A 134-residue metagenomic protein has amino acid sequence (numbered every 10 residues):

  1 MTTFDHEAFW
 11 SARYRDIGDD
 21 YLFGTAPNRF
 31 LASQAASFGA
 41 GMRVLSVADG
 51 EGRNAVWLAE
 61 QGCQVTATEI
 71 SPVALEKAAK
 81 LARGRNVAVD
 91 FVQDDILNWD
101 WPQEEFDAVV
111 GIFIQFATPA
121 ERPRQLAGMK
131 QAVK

Functional and structural regions predicted by a protein language model:
M1-G39: Conserved class I S-adenosyl-L-methionine
F38, V133-K134: A generic alpha-to-beta junction signature in SAM-dependent methyltransferases
R43-V47, E51-N98: Class I SAM-dependent methyltransferase SAM/SAH-binding core
L97-A108: A short acidic, Gly/Pro-enriched loop at the edge of an enzyme's catalytic core that lines a small-molecule cofactor
D107-Q115: Residues lining the SAM
F116-M129: A short, conserved alpha-helix within the catalytic core of class I
